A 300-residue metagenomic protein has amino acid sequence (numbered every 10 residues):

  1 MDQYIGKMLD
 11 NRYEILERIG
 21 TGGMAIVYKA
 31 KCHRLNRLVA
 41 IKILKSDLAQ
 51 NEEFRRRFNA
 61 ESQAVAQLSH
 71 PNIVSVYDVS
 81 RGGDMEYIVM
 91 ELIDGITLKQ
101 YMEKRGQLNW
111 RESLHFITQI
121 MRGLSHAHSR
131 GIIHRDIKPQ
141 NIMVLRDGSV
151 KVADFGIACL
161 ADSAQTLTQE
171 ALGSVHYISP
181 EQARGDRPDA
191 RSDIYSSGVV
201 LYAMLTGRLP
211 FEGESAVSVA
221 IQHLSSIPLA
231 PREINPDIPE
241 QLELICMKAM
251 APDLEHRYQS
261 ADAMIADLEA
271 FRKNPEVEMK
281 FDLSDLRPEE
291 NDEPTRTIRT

Functional and structural regions predicted by a protein language model:
L16-G22, V27: Protein kinase glycine-rich loop
I43-Q67: AlphaC helix of the eukaryotic protein kinase fold
V79: Activation-segment/catalytic-loop signature of the eukaryotic protein kinase fold
G83-T97, Y101: Conserved short submotifs of the Hanks-type protein kinase catalytic core that shape the nucleotide-binding pocket
F116-I117: Activation segment signature within eukaryotic-like protein kinase domains
M121-I132: Protein kinase catalytic-loop region centered on the HRD/HxD motif
M143, S174-M279: C-terminal lobe helix-coil module of Hanks-type protein kinase domains
